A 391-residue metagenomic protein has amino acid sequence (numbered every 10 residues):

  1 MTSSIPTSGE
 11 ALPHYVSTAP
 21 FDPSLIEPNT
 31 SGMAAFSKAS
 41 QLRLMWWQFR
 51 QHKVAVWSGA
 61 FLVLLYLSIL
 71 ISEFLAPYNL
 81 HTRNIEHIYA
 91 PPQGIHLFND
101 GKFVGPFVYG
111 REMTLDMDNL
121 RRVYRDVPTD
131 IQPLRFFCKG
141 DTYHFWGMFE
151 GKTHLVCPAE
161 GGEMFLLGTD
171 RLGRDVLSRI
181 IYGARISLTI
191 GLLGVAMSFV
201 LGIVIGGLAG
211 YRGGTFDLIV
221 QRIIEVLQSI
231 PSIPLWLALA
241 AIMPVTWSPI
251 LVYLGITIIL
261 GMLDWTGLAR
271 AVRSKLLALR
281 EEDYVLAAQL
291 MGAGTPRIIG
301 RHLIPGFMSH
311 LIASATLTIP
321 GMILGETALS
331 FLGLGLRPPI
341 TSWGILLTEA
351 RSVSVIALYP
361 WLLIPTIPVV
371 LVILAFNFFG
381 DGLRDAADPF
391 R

Functional and structural regions predicted by a protein language model:
M1-F199, I203, L208, I299 (+4 more regions): Gly/Trp-centered helix-boundary motif
T169-R391: Alpha-helical transmembrane segments of integral membrane proteins, especially multi-pass inner/plasma-membrane
